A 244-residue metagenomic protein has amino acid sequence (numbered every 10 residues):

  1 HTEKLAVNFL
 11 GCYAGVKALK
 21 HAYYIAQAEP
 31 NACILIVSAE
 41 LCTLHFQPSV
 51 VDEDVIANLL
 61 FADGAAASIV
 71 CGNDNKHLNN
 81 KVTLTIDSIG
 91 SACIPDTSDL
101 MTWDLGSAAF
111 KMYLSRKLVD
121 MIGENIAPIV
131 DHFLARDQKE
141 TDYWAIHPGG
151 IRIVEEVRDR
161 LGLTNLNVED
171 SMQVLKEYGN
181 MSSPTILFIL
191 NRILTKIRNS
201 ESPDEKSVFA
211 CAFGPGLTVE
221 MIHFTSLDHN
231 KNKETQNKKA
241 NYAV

Functional and structural regions predicted by a protein language model:
H1-E3, A28-I34, V55-I56, G64-A65 (+3 more regions): Short coil/turn connectors at secondary-structure junctions
L5-C12, D52-N58: Flexible, glycine/proline-enriched loop segments at strand-loop-helix junctions that form or flank small-ligand binding
A6-Q27, G123, A127, D142-V244: Claisen-condensing/thiolase-fold acyl-transfer catalytic domains that form or cleave C-C bonds in fatty acid
N8, C33-E40, V70, A210-G214: Short beta-strand segments
A28-I36, F46-V50, D54-V55, G216-T218: Phosphate-binding/catalytic loop of phosphoryl-transfer enzymes
I36-Q47, S98-M101, V154-V168: Acidic-glycine-rich active-site phosphate/pyrophosphate-binding loop
C42, F46-H132, F213, T225-V244: Condensing-enzyme catalytic core mediating Claisen C-C bond formation in acyl metabolism
L100-A109, Y113-L114, I129-P148, V157-T164: Membrane-interfacial loop- and helix-cap regions that link adjacent transmembrane helices in polytopic membrane proteins
